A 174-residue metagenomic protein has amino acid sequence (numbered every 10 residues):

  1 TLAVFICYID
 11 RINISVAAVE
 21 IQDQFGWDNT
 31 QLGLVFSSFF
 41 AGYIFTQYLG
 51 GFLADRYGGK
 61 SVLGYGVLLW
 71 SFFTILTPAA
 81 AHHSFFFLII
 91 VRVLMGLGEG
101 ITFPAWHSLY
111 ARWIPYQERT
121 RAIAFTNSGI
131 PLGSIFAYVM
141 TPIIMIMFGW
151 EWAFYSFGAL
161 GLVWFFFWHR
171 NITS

Functional and structural regions predicted by a protein language model:
L2-N29: Extracytoplasmic
E20, G51-F52, R56, I143: Membrane-interface helix termini in secondary transporters
S37-F52: Central cavity-lining transmembrane alpha-helices of secondary-active solute carriers, predominantly the Major
L68-H82: C-terminal ends and interior cores of transmembrane alpha-helices in multi-pass membrane transporters/permeases
A79-V91: Helix-loop junctions at membrane interfaces in 12-TM secondary transporters
V91-P131: Cytoplasmic helix-loop-helix junction between adjacent transmembrane helices in 12-TM secondary transporters
T126-T173: Helix-loop-helix hairpin linking two adjacent transmembrane segments in secondary transporters
